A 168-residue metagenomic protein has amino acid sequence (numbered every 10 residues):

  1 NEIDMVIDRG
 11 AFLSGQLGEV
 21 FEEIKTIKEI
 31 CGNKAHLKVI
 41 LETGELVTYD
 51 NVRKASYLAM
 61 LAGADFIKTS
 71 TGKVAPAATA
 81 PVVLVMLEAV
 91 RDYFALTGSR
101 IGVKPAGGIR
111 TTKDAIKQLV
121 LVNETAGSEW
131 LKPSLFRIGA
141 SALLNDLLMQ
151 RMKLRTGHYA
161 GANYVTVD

Functional and structural regions predicted by a protein language model:
N1-V103, R110-S141, M149-D168: Alpha/beta enzyme core
D146: N-terminal beta-loop-helix "entrance" segment that forms/cooperates in small-molecule cofactor or anionic ligand
